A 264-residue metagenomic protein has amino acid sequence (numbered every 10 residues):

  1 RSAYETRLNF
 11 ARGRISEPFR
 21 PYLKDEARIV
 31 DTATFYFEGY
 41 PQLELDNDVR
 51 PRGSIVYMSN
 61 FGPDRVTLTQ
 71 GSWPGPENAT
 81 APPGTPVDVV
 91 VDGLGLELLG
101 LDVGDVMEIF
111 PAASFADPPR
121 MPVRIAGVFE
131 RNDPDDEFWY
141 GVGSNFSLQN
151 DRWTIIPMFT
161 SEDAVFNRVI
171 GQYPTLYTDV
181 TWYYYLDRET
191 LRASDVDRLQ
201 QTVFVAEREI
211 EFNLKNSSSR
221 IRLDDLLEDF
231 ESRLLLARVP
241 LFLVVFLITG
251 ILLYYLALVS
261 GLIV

Functional and structural regions predicted by a protein language model:
R1-G250: Membrane transport/envelope proteins' first extracytoplasmic loop
Y254-V264: Interfacial "coupling" helices/loops that link adjacent transmembrane helices in transporter permeases
